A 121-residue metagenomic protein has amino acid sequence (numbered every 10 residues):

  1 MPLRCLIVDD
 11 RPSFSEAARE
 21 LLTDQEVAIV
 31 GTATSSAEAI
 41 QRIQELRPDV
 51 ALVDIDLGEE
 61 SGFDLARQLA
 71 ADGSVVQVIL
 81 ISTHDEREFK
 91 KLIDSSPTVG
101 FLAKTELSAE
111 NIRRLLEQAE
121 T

Functional and structural regions predicted by a protein language model:
P12-G31: Two-component/phosphorelay signaling modules centered on CheY-like receiver
T32-V50: Acidic, metal-coordinating helix/loop segments flanking the phosphotransfer/catalytic sites of two-component signaling
S35, S61-D64: Acidic catalytic/metal-coordinating carboxylates
D54, S82: Active-site residues of response regulator receiver
G58: The feature encodes the CheY-like receiver
G62, I93-G100: As written
F63-S74: Short amphipathic alpha-helix used as the core "switch/output" element in two-component signaling
